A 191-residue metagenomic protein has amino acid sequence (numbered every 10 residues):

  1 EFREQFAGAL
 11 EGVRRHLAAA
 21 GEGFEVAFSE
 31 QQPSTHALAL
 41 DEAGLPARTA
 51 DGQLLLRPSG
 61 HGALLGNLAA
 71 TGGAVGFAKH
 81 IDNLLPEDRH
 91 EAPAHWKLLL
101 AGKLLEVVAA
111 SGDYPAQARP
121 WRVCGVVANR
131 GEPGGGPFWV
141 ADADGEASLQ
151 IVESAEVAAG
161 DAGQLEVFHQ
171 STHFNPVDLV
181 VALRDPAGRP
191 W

Functional and structural regions predicted by a protein language model:
E1-R130, D144-E146, E156: Domain-scale recognition of functional cores that engage charged ligands
R89, A109-W191: OB-fold and OB-like single-stranded nucleic-acid-recognition modules and their adjacent interaction interfaces
